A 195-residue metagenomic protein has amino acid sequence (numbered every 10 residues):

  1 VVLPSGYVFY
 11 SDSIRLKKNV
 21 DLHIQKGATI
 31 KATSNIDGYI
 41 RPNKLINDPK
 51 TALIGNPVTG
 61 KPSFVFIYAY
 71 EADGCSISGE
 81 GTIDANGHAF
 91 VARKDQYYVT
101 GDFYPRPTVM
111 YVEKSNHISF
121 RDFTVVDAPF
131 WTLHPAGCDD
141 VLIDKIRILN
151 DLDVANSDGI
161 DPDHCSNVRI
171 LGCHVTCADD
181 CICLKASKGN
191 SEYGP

Functional and structural regions predicted by a protein language model:
V1-P195: Extracellular/periplasmic carbohydrate-active domains that bind, remodel, or depolymerize complex polysaccharides
